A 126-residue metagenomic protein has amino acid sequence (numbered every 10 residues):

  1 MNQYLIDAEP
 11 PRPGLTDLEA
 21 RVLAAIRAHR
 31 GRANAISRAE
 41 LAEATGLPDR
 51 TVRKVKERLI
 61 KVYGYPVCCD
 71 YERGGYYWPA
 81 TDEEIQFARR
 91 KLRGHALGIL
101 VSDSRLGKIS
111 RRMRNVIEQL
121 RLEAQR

Functional and structural regions predicted by a protein language model:
M1-A24: Short alpha-helical segments that sit at the start of domains
R27-A33: Short helix-capping/hinge SLiMs at alpha-helix to coil transitions
S37-A44: A short acidic, leucine-rich amphipathic alpha-helix
L47-R58: Short amphipathic alpha-helical interaction segments
I60-G64: C-terminal flanking helix
D70-A80: Minor-groove-contacting beta-hairpin "wing" of winged helix-turn-helix DNA-binding domains
D82-A88: Short, charged/polar, Gly/Pro-enriched secondary-structure boundary elements
A88-R126: Long, low-complexity, charge-rich intrinsically disordered regions
